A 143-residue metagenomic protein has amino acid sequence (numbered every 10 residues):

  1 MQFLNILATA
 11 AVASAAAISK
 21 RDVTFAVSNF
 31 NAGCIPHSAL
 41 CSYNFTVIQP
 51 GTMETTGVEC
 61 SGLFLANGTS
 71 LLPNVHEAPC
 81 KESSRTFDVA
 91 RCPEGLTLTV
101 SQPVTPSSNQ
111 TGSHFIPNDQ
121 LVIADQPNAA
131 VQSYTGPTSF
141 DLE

Functional and structural regions predicted by a protein language model:
M1-D22: Fungal secretory targeting signals
M1-Q2, V23, S28, Y43 (+3 more regions): Short non-domain terminal segments
L4-L7, G51, V104: Compositionally biased, intrinsically disordered low-complexity segments enriched in polar/proline residues
L7-A10, N44, N109: A detector of low-complexity, intrinsically disordered, Ser/Thr/Gly/Pro/Ala-rich segments
T9, S28, I35, E54 (+2 more regions): Processing junctions and N-termini across compartments
I18-G68: Short, surface-exposed binding/anchoring microloops in extracellular/periplasmic proteins
S70-E143: Acidic, low-complexity intrinsically disordered segments
